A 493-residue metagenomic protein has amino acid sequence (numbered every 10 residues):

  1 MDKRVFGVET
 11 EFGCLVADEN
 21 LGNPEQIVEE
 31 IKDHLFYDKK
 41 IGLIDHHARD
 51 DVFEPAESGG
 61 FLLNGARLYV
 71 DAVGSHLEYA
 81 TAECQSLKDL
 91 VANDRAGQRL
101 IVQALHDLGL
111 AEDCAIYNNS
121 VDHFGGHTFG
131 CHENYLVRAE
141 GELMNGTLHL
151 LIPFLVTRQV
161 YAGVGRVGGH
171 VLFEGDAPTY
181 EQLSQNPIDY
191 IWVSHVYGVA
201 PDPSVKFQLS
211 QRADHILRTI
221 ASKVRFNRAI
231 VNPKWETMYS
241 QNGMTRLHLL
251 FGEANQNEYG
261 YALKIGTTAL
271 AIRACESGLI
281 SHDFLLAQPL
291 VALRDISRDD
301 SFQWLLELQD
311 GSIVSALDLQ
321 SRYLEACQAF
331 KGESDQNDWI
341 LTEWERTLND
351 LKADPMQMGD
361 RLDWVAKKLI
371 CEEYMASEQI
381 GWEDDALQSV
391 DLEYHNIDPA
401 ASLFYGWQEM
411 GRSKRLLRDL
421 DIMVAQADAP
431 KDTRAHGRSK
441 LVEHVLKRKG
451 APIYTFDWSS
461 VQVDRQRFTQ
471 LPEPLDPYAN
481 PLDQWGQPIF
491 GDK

Functional and structural regions predicted by a protein language model:
M1-N118, H127, H149-A162, P201 (+2 more regions): Terminal catalytic/cofactor-binding subdomain
H106, E112-T219: Internal, well-ordered domain-core segments that constitute the primary functional module of diverse proteins
